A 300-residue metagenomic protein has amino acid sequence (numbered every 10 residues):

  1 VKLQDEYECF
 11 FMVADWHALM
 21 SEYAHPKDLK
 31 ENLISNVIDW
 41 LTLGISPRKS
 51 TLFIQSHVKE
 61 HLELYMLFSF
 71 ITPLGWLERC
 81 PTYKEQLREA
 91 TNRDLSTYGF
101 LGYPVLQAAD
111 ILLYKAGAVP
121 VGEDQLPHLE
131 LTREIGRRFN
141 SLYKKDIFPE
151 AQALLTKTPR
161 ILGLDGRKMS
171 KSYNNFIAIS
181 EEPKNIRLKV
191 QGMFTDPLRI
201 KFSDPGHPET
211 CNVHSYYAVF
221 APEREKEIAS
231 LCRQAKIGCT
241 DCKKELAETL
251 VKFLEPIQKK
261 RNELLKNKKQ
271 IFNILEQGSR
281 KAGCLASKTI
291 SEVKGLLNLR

Functional and structural regions predicted by a protein language model:
V1, V13, V37, V58 (+7 more regions): Extended aliphatic helical segments
V1-A109, Q258, N262: N-terminal Rossmann-like or analogous alpha/beta NTP/dinucleotide-binding catalytic cores that position adenine
C9, H25-L29, R48, S56-H61 (+4 more regions): Structured ligand/cofactor/substrate-binding pocket environments in proteins
L19-S21, Y114-G117, K168-M169: Active-site-proximal beta-alpha loop/turn segments in soluble metabolic enzymes
R79-P81, A116-G117, Q125, S172-Y173: A short secondary-structure junction signal
P127, R133-R300: Conserved nucleotide- and phosphate/pyrophosphate-binding catalytic cores in adenylate/nucleotidyl-handling enzymes
